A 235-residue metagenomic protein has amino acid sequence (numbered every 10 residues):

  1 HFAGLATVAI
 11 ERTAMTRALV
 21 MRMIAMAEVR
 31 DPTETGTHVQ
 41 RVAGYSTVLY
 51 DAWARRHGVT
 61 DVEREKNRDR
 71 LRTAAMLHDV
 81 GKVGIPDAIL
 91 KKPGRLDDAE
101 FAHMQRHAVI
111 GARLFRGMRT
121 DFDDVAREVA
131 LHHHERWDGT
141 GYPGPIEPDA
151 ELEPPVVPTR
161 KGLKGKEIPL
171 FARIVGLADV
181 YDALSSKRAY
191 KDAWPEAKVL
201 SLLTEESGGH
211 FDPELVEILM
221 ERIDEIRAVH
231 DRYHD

Functional and structural regions predicted by a protein language model:
H1-E11, D69, S201: Amphipathic alpha-helical "output/dimerization" segments
L5, M21-R22, D79, V180: HisKA/DHp dimerization-phosphotransfer core of two-component histidine kinases, especially the H-box helix
T7-R22: Short alpha-helical interdomain "coupling" segment at the junction between an upstream regulatory sensor module
I24-M26: Short glycine/proline-rich turn/loop motifs
E28-D235: Metal-dependent catalytic cores of enzymes that make or break cyclic nucleotides and related phosphoester linkages
